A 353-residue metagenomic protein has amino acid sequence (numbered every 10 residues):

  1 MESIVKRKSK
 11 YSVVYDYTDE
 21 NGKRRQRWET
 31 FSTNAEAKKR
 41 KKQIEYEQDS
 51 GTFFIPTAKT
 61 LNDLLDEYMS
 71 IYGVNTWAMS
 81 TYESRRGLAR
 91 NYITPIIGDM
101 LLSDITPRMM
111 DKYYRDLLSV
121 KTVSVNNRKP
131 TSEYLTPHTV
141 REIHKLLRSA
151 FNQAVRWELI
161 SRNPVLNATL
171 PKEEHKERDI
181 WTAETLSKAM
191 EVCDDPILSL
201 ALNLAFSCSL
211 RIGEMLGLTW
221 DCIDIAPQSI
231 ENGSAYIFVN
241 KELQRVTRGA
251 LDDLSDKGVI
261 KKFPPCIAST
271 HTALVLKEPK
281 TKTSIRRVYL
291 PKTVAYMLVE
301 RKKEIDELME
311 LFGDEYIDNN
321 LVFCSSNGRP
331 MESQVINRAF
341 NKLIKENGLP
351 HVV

Functional and structural regions predicted by a protein language model:
E2-S3, S70-W157, H175, P330-I336 (+1 more regions): N-terminal core-binding DNA-recognition domain of tyrosine site-specific recombinases/integrases
V5-K112, R301-N319: N-terminal DNA-binding module of tyrosine recombinases/phage integrases
R7, S12-V14, N167-L170, D179 (+3 more regions): Conserved tyrosine-mediated DNA breakage-rejoining catalytic core shared by Y-recombinases
V13, M110, L147-F151, S209 (+3 more regions): Short, basic/aromatic-rich helical patch in the C-terminal catalytic core of site-specific tyrosine
L64, L88, M109, E142-L146 (+6 more regions): Charged catalytic carboxylate motif
V123-P137, R141-I143, R156, I160-R162 (+6 more regions): Basic, Lys/Arg- and aromatic-enriched nucleic-acid-binding interface segment
S187-K188, S209, G213, I237 (+6 more regions): Feature representing long, continuous alpha-helical segments
